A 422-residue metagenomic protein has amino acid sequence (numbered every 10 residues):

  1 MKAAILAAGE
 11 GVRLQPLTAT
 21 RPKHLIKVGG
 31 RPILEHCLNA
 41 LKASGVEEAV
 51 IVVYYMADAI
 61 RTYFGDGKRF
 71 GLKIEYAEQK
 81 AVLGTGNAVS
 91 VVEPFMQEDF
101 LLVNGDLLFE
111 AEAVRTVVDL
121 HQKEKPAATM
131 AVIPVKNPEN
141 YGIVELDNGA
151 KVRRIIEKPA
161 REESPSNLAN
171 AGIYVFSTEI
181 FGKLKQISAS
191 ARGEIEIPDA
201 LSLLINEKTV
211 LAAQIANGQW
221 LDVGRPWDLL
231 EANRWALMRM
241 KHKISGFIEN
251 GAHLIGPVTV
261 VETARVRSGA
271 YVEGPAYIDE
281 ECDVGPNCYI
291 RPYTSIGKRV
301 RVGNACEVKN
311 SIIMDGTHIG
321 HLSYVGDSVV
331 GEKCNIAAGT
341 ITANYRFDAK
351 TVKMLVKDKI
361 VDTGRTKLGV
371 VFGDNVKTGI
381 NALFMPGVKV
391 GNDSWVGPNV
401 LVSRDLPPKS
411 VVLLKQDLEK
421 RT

Functional and structural regions predicted by a protein language model:
K2-I5, R13, K27, R31-V103 (+2 more regions): Conserved N-terminal catalytic core of the sugar/cofactor nucleotidyltransferase
L101, V118, Q122, K151-R239: Catalytic-core segments of class I nucleotidyltransferases/pyrophosphorylases that form NMP-activated intermediates
V103, F109-E110, F176, I336 (+1 more regions): Hydrophobic/aromatic residue at the end of a short beta strand that borders the catalytic acidic motif
E112-E139: Conserved donor-nucleotide/metal-binding helix-loop-beta segment in metal-dependent transferases, i.e., the alpha-helix
L203-P292: Extended, small-residue-rich solenoid/repeat segments and analogous flexible loops that form exposed scaffolds
E262, D279-E280, K298, K309 (+1 more regions): The repeat-register position in solenoid repeat domains
G297-G303: Surface-exposed extracellular loop regions of Gram-negative outer-membrane beta-barrel proteins
G303-T422: Glycine-rich hexapeptide-repeat left-handed beta-helix
